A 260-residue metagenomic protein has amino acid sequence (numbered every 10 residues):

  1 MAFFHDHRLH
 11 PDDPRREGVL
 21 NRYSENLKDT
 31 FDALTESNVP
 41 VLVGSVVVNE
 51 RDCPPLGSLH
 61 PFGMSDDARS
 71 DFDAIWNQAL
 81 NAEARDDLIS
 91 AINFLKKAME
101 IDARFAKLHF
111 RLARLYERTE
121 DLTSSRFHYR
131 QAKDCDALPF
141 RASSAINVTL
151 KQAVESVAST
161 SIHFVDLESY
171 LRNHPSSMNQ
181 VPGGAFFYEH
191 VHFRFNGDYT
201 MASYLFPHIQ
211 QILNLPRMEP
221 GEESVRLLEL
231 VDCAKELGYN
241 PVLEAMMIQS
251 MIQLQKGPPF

Functional and structural regions predicted by a protein language model:
M1-Q152, Y170-S177, P182-G184, P207 (+1 more regions): Serine-dependent acyl-ester chemistry module
S37, V157-T160: Helix C-cap/helix->beta junction micro-motif
L42-G44, T160-V165: Hydrophobic/aromatic beta-strand patches that form the interior of the parallel beta-sheet core in alpha/beta enzyme
F187-H190: Pore domain of cation channels
F193-N196: Accessory beta->alpha helical hairpin/"wing" motif in late/C-terminal subdomains of nucleic-acid enzymes
